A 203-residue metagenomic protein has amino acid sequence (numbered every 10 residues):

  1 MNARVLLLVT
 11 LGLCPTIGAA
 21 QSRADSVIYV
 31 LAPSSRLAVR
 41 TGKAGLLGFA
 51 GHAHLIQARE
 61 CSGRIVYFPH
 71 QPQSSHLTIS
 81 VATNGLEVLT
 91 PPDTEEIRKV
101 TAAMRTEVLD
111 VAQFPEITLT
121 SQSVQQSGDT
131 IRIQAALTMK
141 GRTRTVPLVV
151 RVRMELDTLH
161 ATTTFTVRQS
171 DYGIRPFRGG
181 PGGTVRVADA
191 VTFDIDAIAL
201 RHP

Functional and structural regions predicted by a protein language model:
M1-N2: N-terminal secretory signal peptides that target proteins for export/translocation
V5-T16: Bacterial N-terminal signal peptides
A20-P203: Low-complexity, acidic/polar, glycine-enriched regions of mature
